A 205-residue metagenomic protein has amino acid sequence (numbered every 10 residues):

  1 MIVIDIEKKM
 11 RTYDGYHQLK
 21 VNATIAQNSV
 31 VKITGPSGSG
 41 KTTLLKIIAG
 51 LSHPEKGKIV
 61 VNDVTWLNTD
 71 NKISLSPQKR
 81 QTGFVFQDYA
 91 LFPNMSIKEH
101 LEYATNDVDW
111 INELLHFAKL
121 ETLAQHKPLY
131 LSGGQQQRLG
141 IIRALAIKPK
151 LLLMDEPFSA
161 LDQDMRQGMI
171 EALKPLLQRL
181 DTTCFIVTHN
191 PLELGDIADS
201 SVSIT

Functional and structural regions predicted by a protein language model:
A49: Helix-to-loop junction immediately C-terminal to a conserved catalytic motif
V64-L67, V108-A124, K174-P175: Conserved ABC ATPase "signature" region
W66-F84: ABC ATPase NBD coupling module
H126, R143, I147: Conserved signature/switch motifs of ABC ATPase nucleotide-binding domains
K127-L131, Q135-Q137: Conserved ABC ATPase signature
L152-E156: Catalytic Walker B motif of ABC-type/P-loop ATPase nucleotide-binding domains
Q163-M165: Helix N-cap at the start of a conserved alpha-helix in ABC-type nucleotide-binding domains
D181-V187: Conserved H-loop
